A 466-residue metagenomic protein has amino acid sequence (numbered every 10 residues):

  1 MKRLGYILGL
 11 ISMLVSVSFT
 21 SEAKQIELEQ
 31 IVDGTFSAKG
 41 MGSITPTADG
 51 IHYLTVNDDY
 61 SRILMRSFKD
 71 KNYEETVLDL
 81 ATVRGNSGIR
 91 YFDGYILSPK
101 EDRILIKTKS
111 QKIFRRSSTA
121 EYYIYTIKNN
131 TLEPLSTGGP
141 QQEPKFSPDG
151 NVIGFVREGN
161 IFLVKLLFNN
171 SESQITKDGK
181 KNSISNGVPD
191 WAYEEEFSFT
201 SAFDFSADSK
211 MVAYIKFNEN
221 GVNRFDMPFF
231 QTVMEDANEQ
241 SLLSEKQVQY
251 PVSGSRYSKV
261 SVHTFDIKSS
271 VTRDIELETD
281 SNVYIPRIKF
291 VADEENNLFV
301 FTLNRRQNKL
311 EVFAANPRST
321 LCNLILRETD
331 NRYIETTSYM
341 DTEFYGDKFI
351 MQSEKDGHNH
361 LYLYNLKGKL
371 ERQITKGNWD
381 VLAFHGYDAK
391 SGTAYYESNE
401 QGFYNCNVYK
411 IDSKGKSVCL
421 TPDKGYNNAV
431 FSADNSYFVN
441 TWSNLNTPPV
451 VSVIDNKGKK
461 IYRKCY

Functional and structural regions predicted by a protein language model:
A23-K39, S270-E276: A short helix->beta-strand "capping" segment at the edge of beta-propeller domains
G34, K71-Y73, K109-F114, S118-E121 (+3 more regions): Predominantly five- to eight-bladed beta-propeller fold
T35-G40, V83-Y91, N182-S198, D280-I285 (+3 more regions): Short glycine-/Asp-/Thr-/Trp-enriched loop segments that recur within the blades of beta-propeller repeat domains
M41-T45, H52-M65, N72-V77, G94 (+11 more regions): Non-catalytic accessory segments flanking enzyme active sites
Y53-D59, R66-S67, L97-K100, I104-R116 (+14 more regions): Beta-strand C-termini and the immediately following turn/loop, strongest in propeller blades
F68-K71, T126-N130, L166-N169, D266-S270 (+4 more regions): Short loop/turn segments that connect beta-strands within beta-propeller blades
N72-E101, K109-Q111, P134-Q142, T329-R332 (+1 more regions): Blade-loop segments of beta-propeller domains
I215-E371: Beta-propeller domains
